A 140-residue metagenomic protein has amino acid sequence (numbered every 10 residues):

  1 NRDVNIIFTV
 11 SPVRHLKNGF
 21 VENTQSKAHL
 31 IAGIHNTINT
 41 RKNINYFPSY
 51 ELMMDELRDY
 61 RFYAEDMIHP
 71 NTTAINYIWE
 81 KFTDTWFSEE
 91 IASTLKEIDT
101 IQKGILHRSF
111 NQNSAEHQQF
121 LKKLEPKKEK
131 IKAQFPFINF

Functional and structural regions predicted by a protein language model:
N1-T24, I98-I105, L124: Active-site segments of SGNH/GDSL-like serine hydrolases that catalyze O-acetyl group transfer/hydrolysis on lipids
N5-I7, A28-D59, K81, L95-E97: Extracellular serine-dependent O-acyl
G19, L57-D59, E90: Short conserved micro-motifs at the rims of enzyme active sites and ligand-binding pockets
S26, I75: Phosphate/oxyanion-binding active-site loops and adjacent basic polyanion-contact surfaces
D59-M67: Short, surface-exposed amphipathic charged segments that create phosphate/polyanion-binding patches used for binding
E65-D66, N76, K81-F140: Conserved catalytic region of serine esterases and O-acyltransferases that act on ester linkages in lipids
N71: Short, conserved phosphate/pyrophosphate- and ester-handling motifs at nucleotide-, phospho-/glycolipid
